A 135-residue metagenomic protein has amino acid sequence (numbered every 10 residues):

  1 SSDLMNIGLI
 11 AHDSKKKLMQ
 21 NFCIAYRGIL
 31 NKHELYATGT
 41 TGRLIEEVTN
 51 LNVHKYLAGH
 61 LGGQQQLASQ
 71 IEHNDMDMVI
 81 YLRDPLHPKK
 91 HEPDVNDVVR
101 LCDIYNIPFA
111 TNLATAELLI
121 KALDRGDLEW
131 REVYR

Functional and structural regions predicted by a protein language model:
M5-N31: N-terminal phosphate-binding or glycine-rich loops at protein starts, especially the Walker A/P-loop of NTPases
K32-T41: Short internal beta-strands
E34, L51-L61, W130-V133: Short hydrophobic/aromatic-enriched beta-strand-loop microsegments
Y36, V99-L119: Short, acidic/small-residue loops that bind anionic groups at enzyme active sites
Q64-I104: Mid-chain, well-packed structural core segment of small domains
A114-R135: Short, glycine-/small-residue-rich phosphate/pyrophosphate-handling segment
